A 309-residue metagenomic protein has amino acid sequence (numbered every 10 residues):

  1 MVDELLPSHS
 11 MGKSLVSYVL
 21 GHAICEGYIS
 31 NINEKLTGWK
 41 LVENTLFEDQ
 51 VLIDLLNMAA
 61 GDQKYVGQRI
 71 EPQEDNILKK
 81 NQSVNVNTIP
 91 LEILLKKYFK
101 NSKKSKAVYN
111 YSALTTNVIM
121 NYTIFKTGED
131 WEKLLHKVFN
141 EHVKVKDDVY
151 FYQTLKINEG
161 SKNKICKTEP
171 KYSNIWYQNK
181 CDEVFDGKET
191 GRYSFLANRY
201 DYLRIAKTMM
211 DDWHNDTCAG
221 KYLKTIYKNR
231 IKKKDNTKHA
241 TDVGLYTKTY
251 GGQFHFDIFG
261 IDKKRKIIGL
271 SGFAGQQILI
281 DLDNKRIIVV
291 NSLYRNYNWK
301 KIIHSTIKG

Functional and structural regions predicted by a protein language model:
M1, Y294-Y297: A short acidic/small-residue loop/turn micro-motif
M1-D3, Q68-K156, K188-A197: Catalytic-site signature segments of enzymes, centered on catalytic residues
P7, C25-Q63, K97-K100, T127-R192 (+1 more regions): Active-site helix/loop module of the DD-peptidase/beta-lactamase fold, centered on the serine-lysine SxxK catalytic
P7-N31, L55, I119-T123, Y202-I205 (+1 more regions): Active-site SXXK
H9, D54-N57, N110, D147-F151 (+4 more regions): Structural recognition of the beta-strand scaffold that forms the well-ordered cores of secreted hydrolase catalytic
T115-Y122, Y193-N215, Q276-S292: Active-site-proximal alpha-helical segments within enzyme catalytic domains
S161-G187, N229-I288: Active-site Gly/Thr loop motif
N298-G309: Short, gly/Ser/Thr-rich active-site loops of penicillin-recognizing serine hydrolases
